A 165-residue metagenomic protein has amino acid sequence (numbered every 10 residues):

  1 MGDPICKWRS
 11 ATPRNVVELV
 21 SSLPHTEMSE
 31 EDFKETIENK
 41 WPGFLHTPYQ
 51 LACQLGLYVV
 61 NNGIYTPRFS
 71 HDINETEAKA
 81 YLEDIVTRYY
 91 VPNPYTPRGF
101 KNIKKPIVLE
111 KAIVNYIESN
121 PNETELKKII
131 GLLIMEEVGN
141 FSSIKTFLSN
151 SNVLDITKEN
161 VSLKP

Functional and structural regions predicted by a protein language model:
M1-P165: Donor-sugar nucleotide-binding helix/loop cap in glycosyltransferases
